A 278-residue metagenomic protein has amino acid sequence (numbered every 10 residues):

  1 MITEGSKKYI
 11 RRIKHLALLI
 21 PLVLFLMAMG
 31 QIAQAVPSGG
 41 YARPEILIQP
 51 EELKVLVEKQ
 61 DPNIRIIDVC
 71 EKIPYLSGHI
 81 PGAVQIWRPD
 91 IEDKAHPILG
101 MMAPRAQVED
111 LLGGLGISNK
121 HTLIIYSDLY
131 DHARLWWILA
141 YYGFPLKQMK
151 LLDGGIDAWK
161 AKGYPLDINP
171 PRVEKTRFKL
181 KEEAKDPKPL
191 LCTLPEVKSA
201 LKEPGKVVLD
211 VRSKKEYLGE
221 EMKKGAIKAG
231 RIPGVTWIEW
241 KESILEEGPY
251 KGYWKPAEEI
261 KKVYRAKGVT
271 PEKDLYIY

Functional and structural regions predicted by a protein language model:
E4-I20: Bacterial N-terminal signal peptides that target proteins for export
A17-M29: Bacterial N-terminal signal peptides
G30-P74, D157-K228: Flexible, polar/low-complexity N-terminal or interdomain linker segments that lie immediately upstream of folded
P37-S38, M101-P195, E221, G230 (+2 more regions): Thiolate-centered catalytic microenvironments shared by cysteine-dependent enzyme domains
D61-I64, N119-T122, P204-V207, P233 (+1 more regions): Loop/turn elements at helix/coil->beta-strand transitions in domains of secreted/extracellular proteins
I64, C70-V108: N-terminal carbohydrate-binding/catalytic regions of secreted carbohydrate-active enzymes
D93-N119, W240-L275: Helix-loop module immediately N-terminal to the HCX5R catalytic loop in PTP-like cysteine phosphatase domains
